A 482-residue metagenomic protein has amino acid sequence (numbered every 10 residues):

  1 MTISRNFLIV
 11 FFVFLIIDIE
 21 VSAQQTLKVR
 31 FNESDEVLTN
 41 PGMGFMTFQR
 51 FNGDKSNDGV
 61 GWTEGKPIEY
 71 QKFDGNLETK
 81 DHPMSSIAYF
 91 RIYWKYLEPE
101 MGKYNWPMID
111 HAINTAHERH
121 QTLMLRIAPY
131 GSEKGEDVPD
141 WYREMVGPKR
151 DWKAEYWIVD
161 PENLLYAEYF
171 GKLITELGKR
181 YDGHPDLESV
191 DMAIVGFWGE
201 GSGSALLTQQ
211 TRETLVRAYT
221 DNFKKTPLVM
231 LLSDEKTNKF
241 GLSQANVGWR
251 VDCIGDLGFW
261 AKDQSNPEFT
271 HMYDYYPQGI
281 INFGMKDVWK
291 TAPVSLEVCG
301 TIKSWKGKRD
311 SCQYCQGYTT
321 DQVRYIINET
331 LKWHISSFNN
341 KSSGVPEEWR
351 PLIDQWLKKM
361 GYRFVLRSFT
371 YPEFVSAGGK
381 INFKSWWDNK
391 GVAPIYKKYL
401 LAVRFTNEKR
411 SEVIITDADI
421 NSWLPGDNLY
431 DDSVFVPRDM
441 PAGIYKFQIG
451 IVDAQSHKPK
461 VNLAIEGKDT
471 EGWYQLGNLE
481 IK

Functional and structural regions predicted by a protein language model:
M1-L8: Bacterial N-terminal signal peptides that target proteins for export
I9-D18: Bacterial N-terminal signal peptides
V21-Q24: Boundary at the C-terminal end of the N-terminal hydrophobic targeting segment
T26-Y70, H117, S189-G344: Catalytic-core regions of glycoside hydrolase
D74-D151, T208-P227: Aromatic-lined substrate-binding rim segments of carbohydrate-active enzymes
A88, A116, L177, V190 (+3 more regions): Conserved, mostly hydrophobic/aromatic
D151-L206: Active-site groove signature of glycoside hydrolases
W356-K482: Extracellular/luminal regions of secreted and cell-surface proteins that mediate adhesion/ECM remodeling
